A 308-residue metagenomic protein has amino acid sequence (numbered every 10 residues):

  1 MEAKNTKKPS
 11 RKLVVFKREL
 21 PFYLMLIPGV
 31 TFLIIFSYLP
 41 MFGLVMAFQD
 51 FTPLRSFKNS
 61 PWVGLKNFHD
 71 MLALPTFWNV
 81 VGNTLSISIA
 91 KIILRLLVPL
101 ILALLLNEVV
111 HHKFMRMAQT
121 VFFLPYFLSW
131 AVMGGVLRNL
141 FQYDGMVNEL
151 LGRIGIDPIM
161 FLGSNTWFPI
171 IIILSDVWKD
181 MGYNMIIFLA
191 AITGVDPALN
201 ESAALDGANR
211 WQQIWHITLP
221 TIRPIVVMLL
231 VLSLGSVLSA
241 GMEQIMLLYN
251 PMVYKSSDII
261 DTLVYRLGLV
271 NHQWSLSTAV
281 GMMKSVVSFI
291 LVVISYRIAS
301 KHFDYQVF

Functional and structural regions predicted by a protein language model:
M1-F16: Short, Lys/Arg-rich, polar N-terminal cytosolic tail immediately upstream of the first transmembrane signal-anchor
R18-F308: A structural signal for multi-pass alpha-helical bundles of membrane permease subunits that mediate small-molecule
